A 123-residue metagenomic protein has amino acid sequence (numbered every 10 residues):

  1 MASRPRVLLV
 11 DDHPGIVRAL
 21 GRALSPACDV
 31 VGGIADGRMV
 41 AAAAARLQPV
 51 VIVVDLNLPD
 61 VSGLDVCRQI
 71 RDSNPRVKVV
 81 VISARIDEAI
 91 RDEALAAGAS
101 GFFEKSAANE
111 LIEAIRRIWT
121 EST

Functional and structural regions predicted by a protein language model:
M1-R6, I112-T123: Non-catalytic signal-transmission and effector/linker regions of two-component phosphorelay proteins
D11, D55, S83: Active-site residues of response regulator receiver
P14-G32: Two-component/phosphorelay signaling modules centered on CheY-like receiver
D36-M39, S62-D65: Acidic catalytic/metal-coordinating carboxylates
P59: The feature encodes the CheY-like receiver
L64-R76: Short amphipathic alpha-helix used as the core "switch/output" element in two-component signaling
D65, I86-F103, N109-E113: Alpha4 helix (beta4-alpha4-beta5 surface) of REC/receiver domains from two-component response regulators
